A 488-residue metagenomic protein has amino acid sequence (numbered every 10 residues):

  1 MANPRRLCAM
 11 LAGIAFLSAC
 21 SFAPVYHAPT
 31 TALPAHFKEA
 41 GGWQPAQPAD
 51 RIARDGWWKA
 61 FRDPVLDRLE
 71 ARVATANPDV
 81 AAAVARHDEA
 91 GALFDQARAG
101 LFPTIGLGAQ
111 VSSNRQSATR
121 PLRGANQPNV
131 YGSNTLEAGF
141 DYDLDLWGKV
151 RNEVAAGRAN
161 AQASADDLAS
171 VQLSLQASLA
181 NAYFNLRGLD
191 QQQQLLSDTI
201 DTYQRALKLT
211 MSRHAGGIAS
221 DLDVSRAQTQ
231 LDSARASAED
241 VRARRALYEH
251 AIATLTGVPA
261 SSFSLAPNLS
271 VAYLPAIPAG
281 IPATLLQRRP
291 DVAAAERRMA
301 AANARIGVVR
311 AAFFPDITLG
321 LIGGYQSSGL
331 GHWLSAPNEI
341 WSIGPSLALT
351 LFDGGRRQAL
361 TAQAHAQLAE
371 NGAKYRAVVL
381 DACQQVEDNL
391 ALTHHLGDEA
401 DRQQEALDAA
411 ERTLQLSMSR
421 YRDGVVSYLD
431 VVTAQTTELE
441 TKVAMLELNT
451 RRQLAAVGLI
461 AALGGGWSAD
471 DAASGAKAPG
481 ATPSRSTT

Functional and structural regions predicted by a protein language model:
M1-A9: Bacterial N-terminal signal peptides that target proteins for export
I14-H36: Bacterial Sec signal peptide processing site at the extreme N-terminus
F22-V25, G56, R62-R72, V84 (+6 more regions): Small/polar-residue-enriched beta-strand and adjacent coil segments characteristic of outer-membrane beta-barrel
T75-P78, Q384: Surface-exposed, polar/charged faces of alpha-helical domains in mature secreted/periplasmic/lumenal proteins
A83-A97, V171, L175-D198, T202-R205 (+6 more regions): Amphipathic alpha-helical coiled-coil segments
D201, I218-S220, E239-L286, I322 (+2 more regions): Short, solvent-exposed, mixed-charge loop/turn linkers that connect secondary-structure elements
A215-A243, A444: Repeat-solenoid scaffold signature
R485-T488: Short, solvent-exposed mixed-charge patches
